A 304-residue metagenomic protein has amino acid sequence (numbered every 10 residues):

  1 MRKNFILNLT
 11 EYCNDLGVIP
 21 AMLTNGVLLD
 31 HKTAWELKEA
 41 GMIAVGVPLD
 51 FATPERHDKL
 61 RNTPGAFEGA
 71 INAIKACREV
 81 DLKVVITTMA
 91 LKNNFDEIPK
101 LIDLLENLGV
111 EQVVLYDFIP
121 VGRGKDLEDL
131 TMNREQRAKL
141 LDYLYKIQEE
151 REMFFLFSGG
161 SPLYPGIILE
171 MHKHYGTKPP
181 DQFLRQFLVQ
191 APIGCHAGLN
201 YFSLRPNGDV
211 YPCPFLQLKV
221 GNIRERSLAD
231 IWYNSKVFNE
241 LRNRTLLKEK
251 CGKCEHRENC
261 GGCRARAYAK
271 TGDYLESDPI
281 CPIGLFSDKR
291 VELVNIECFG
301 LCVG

Functional and structural regions predicted by a protein language model:
R2-N133: Radical SAM/AdoMet-radical enzyme domain recognition
E106-N107, E111, K125-M153, A191-G194 (+3 more regions): A structural motif corresponding to the C-terminal lobe/cap of the Radical SAM core domain
N107, L204-R205: Short, acidic, Ser/Thr-enriched surface-loop or helix-capping motifs
P120-V121, S161-P165, Y201-F202: Short, catalytically relevant binding-site loops at active-site mouths
E135-Q186, D209-G261: C-terminal accessory region of radical SAM enzymes
C195-L199: Short, small/polar residue-rich loop motifs at catalytic or cofactor-binding pockets
L247-G304: Cysteine-cluster motifs in flexible loop/terminal segments that predominantly coordinate metals
